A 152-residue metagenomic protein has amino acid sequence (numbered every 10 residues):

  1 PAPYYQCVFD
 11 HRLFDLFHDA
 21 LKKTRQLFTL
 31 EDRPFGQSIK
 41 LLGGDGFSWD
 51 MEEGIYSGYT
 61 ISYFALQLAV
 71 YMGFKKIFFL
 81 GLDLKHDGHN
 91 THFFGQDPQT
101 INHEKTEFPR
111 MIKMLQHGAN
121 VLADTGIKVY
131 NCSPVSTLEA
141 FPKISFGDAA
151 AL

Functional and structural regions predicted by a protein language model:
P1-L152: Metal-ion/cofactor- or nucleotide/acyl-coenzyme-handling active-site neighborhoods
